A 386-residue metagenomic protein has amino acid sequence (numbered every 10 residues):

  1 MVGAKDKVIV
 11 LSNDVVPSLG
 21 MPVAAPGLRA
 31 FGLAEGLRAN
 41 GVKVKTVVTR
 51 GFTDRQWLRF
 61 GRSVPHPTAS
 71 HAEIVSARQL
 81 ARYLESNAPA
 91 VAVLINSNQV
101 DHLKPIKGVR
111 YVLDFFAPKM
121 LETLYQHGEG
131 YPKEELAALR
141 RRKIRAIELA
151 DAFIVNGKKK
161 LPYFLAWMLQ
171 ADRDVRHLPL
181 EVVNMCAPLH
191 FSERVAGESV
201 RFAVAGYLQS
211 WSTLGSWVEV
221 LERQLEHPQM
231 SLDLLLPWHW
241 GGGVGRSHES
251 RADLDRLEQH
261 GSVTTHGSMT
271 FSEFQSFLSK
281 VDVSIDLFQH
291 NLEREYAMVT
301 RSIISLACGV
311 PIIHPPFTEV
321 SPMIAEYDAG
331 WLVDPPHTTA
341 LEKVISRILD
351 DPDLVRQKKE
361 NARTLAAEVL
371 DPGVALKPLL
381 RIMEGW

Functional and structural regions predicted by a protein language model:
V2-V23, A30, T49-R50: Nucleotide-activated donor-dependent transferases that construct or modify glycoconjugates
I9, I106-Y125, E135-L136, A152: Active-site proximal beta-strand in glycosyltransferases
S18-L19, S212, S272-F274, S284-I304 (+1 more regions): Nucleotide-sugar-dependent
P22-G36, N40, A166, M185-F191 (+2 more regions): Conserved catalytic-core segment of nucleotide-activated headgroup transferases in glycan assembly
K119, P132-F153, L161: Membrane-proximal helix-turn-helix segments that form the acceptor-binding/catalytic region of lipid-linked
E148-S192: Donor nucleotide-sugar binding/catalytic pocket of nucleotide-sugar-dependent glycosyltransferases
E326-Y327, W331-T338, R347-D353: Conserved acidic donor-binding segment of nucleotide-sugar-dependent glycosyltransferases
D353-M383: A charged, aromatic-enriched C-terminal amphipathic alpha-helix characteristic of glycosyltransferases across folds
